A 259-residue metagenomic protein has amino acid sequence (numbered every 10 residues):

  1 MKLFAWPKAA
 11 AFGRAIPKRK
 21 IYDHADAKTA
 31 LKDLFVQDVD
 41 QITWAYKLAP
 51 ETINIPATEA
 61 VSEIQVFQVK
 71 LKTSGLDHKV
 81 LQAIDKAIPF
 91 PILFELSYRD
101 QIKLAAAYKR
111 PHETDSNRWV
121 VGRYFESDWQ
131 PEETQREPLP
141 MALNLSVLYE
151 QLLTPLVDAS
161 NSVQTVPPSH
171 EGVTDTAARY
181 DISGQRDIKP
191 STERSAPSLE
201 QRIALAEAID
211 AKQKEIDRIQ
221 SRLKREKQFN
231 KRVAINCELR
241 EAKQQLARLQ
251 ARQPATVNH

Functional and structural regions predicted by a protein language model:
M1-K103: N-terminal, leucine/charged-rich tether regions that mediate assembly and partner docking in large macromolecular
F67-V69, K189, A204, P254: Peripheral peptide segments
H78-V163, D175, R194: Extended assembly-interface/linker segments at domain junctions
Q164-A196, T256-N258: Intrinsic disorder/low-complexity segments
E193-E207: Short, charge/polar-rich alpha-helical segments
A208-H259: Alpha-helical oligomerization segments
